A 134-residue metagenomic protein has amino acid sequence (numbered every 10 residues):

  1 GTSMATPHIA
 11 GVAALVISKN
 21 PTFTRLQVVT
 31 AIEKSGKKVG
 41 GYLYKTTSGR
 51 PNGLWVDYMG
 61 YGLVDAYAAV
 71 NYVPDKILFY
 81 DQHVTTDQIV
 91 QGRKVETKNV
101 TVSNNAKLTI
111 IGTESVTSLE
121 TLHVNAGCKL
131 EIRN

Functional and structural regions predicted by a protein language model:
G1-S3, V12, I32, G60 (+1 more regions): Residue-level detector of buried hydrophobic side-chain packing in well-ordered secondary-structure elements
M4-P21: Short, small-residue alpha-helix embedded
A5, R25, S115-T117: A broadly tuned, weak detector of single residues within folded domains
I9, V29, T121-L122: A generic alpha-helix preference that emphasizes hydrophobic side chains
L15, S35, N125-G127: Generic structural signal for bulky hydrophobic/aromatic residues embedded in well-ordered secondary structure
S18-H83, Q88: C-terminal subdomain of the subtilisin-like protease fold in secreted/lumenal serine endopeptidases
I77-N134: Extracellular beta-helix/beta-solenoid repeat scaffolds
